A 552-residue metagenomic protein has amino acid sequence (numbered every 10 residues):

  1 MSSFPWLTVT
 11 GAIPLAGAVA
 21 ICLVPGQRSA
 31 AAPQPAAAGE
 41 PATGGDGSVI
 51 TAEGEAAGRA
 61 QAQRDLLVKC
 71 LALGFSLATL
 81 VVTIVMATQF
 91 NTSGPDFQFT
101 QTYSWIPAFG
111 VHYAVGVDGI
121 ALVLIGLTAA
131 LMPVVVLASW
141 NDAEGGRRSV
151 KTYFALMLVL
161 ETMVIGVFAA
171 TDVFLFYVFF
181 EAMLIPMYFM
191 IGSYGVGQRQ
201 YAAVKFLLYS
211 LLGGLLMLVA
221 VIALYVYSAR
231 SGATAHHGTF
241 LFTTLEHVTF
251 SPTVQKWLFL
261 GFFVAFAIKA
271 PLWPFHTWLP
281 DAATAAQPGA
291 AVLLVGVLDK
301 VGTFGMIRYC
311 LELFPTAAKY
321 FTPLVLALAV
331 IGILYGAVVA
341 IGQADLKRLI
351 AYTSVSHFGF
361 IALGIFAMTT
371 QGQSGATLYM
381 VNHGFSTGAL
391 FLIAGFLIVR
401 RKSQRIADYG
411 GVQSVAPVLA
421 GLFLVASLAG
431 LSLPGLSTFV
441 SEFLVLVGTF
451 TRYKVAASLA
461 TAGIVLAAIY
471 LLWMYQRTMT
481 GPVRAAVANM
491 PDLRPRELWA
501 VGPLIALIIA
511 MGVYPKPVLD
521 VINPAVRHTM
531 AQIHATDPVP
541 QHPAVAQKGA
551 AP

Functional and structural regions predicted by a protein language model:
M1-S2, I165-T171, I307-F321, I361-V381 (+1 more regions): Helix-coil boundary and interhelical linker segments in multi-pass alpha-helical membrane proteins
M1-W6, I21-A155, R230, T234-T249 (+1 more regions): Transmembrane helix-loop-helix hairpins at membrane boundaries of multipass inner-membrane proteins
S3-I13, G119-T128, V173-P186, Q255-F266 (+2 more regions): Structural signature of hydrophobic alpha-helical transmembrane segments
V9-Q27, G54, A72-M86, I125-N141 (+7 more regions): Central hydrophobic cores of alpha-helical transmembrane segments in multi-pass inner-membrane proteins across all
R28-S29, A62-V68, T152-V159, M163-V254 (+3 more regions): Alpha-helical multi-pass transmembrane bundles of energy-transducing inner-membrane proteins
A36-P41, D46-T51, E55-A56, G238 (+3 more regions): Cytoplasmic/organellar membrane-interface segments at the starts of transmembrane helices in multi-pass inner-membrane
T88-H112, L215-H276, D281, T303-L324 (+5 more regions): Juxtamembrane/interfacial segments at transmembrane-helix boundaries in multi-pass membrane proteins
W273, T387-F391, A457-N489: Predominantly late transmembrane helices and immediately cytosolic-facing juxtamembrane segments
